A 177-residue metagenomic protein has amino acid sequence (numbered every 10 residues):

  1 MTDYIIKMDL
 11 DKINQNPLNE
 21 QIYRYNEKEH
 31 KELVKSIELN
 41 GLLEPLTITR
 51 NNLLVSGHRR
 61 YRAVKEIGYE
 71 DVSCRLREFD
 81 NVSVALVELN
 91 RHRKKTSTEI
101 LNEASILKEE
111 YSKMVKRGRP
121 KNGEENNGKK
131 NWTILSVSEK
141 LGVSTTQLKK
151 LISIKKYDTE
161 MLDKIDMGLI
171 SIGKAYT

Functional and structural regions predicted by a protein language model:
M1-L33, T47-R50: N-terminal leader or domain-start segments enriched in small/polar residues
D11, E44, E70: Short acidic/polar active-site loop segments enriched in Thr and Asp
I13, V87, M161: Short clusters of hydrophobic/aromatic residues that line enzyme substrate/ligand-binding pockets
P17-V34, E38-L39, R60-K156, M167 (+1 more regions): Amphipathic, charge-rich alpha-helical segments that serve as recognition/docking helices
L43-I48, D158: Short, proline-centered helix/strand-breaking motifs
N51-S56: Acidic, metal-coordinating catalytic cores used for nucleic-acid/nucleotide bond scission and strand-transfer chemistry
E160-D166: Long amphipathic alpha-helical assembly cores
